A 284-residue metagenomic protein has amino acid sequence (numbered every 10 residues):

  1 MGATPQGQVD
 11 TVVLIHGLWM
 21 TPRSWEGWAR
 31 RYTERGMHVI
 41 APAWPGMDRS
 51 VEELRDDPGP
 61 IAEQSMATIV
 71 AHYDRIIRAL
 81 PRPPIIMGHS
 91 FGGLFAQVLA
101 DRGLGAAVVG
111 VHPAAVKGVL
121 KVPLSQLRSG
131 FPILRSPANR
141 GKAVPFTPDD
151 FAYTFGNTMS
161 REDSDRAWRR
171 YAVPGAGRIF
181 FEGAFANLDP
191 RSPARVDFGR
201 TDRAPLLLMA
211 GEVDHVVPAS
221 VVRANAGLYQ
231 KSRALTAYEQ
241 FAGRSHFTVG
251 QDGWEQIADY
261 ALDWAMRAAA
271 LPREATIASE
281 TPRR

Functional and structural regions predicted by a protein language model:
G17-M20, S90, E212-V213: Active-site glycine-rich loops that stabilize anionic/oxyanionic intermediates across multiple enzyme folds
T33-D56: Conserved alpha/beta-hydrolase
M87-G92, A96: Gly/Ala-rich beta-loop-alpha elbow adjacent to hydrolase catalytic centers
G105-G141, F181-L188: Flexible "cap/lid" loop of the alpha/beta hydrolase fold
Q126-P174, R178: Helix-rich cap/lid subdomain of alpha/beta-hydrolase
D202, L208-A210, D214: Short beta-strand/loop motif that positions the catalytic acidic residue of the alpha/beta-hydrolase fold
H215-A224: Conserved alpha/beta-hydrolase "acid-adjacent" motif
S232-R284: Catalytic active-site module of serine/aspartate enzymes centered on a nucleophile-bearing elbow/loop
